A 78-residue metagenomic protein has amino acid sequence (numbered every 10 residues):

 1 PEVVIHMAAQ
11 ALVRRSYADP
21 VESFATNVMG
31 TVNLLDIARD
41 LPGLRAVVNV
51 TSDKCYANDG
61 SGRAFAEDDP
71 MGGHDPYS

Functional and structural regions predicted by a protein language model:
P1-T26: NAD(P)H-binding glycine-rich loop region in Rossmannoid oxidoreductase-like domains and their noncatalytic homologs
V3-I5, R45-N49: Conserved catalytic-site loops of classical short-chain dehydrogenases/reductases
A18-D36, D40, R45-A46, C55-S78: Catalytic helix-loop patch of NAD(P)-dependent Rossmann-fold dehydrogenases
S52: Residue(s) in the substrate-gating loop at a strand-loop-helix junction that position the organic substrate next
